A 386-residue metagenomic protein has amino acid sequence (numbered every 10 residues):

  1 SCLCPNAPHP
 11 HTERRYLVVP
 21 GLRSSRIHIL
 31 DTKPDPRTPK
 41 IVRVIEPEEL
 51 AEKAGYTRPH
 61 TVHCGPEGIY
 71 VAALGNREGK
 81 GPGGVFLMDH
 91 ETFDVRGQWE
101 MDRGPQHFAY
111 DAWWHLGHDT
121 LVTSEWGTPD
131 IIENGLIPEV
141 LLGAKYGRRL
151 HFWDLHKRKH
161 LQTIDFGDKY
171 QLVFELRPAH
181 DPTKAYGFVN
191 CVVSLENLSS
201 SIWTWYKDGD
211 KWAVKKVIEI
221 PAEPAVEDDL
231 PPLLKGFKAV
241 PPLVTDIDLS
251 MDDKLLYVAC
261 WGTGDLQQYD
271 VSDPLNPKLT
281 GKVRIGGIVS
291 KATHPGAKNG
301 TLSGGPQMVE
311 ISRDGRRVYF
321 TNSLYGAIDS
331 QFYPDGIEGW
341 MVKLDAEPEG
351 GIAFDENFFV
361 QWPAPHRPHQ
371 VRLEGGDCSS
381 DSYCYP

Functional and structural regions predicted by a protein language model:
S1, V42-G55, Q98-H107, H160-F174 (+3 more regions): Surface-exposed loop and turn segments in beta-propeller and other repeat-based domains that flank or scaffold
S1-E13, G55-P66, W113-D119, E175-A185 (+4 more regions): Structural signature of eukaryotic scaffold interfaces centered on beta-propeller domains
S1-T61, G287: Blade-loop segments of beta-propeller domains
H9-V19, A72-G81, S124-K145, V189-W203 (+1 more regions): Short, conserved, GDST-rich strand-edge loop motifs in beta-rich repeat architectures
S24, P39, G81-G84, K145-R149 (+4 more regions): A detector of repeated loop/turn-to-beta-strand junctions in beta-rich toroidal repeat architectures
I29-K40, H90-F93, F152-K159, I202-P221 (+3 more regions): Short loop/turn segments immediately following beta-strands, especially the blade-tip and inter-blade linker loops
T32-L116: Asp-box/WD-like beta-propeller blade repeats and closely related beta-sheet repeat scaffolds
D102-P274: Beta-propeller domains
